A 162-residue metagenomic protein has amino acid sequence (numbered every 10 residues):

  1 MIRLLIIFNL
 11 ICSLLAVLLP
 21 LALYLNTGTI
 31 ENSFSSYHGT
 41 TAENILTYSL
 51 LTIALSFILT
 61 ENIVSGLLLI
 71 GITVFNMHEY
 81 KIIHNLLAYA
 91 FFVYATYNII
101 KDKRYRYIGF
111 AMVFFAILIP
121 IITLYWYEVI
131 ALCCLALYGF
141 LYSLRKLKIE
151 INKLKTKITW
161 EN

Functional and structural regions predicted by a protein language model:
M1-L59: N-terminal topogenic module of multi-pass integral membrane proteins
I2, A90, Y97, K157-T159: Catalytic phosphate/metal-binding cores of nucleic-acid and nucleotide-processing enzymes, i.e., regions that mediate
I2-L4, F34-A42, N76-A88, I121-A131: Membrane-helix interface and helix-disruption motif detector
S13-V17, L46-F57, A90-R104, A131-K148: Hydrophobic cores of alpha-helical transmembrane segments in multi-pass inner/ER membrane proteins, independent
L18, S65-M77, M112-T123, G139: Aromatic-anchored segments of alpha-helical transmembrane domains
T27-S35, S65-L67, E150-I158: Interhelical loop segments of eukaryotic multi-pass membrane proteins
I63-F110: Membrane-proximal helix-loop-helix units in multi-pass membrane proteins
Y105-N162: Terminal transmembrane helical module of multi-pass membrane proteins
